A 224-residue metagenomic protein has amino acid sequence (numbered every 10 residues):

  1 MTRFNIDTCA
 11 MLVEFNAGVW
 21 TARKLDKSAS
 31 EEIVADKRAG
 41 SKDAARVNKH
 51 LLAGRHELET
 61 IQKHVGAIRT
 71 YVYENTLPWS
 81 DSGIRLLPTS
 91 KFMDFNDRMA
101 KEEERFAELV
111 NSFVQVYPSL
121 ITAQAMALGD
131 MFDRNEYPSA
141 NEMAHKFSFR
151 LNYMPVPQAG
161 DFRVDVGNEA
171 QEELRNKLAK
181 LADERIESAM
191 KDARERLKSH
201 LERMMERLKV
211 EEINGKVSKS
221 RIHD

Functional and structural regions predicted by a protein language model:
M1-S139: Leu/Val/Ala/Ile-rich N-terminal alpha-helices, chiefly Sec-type signal peptides and the beginnings
L58, G167-N168, D224: Short, structured coil/loop segments at alpha-helix boundaries
T89-I213: Long amphipathic alpha-helical segments with strong coiled-coil/leucine-zipper propensity
V217-D224: C-terminal structured domains
